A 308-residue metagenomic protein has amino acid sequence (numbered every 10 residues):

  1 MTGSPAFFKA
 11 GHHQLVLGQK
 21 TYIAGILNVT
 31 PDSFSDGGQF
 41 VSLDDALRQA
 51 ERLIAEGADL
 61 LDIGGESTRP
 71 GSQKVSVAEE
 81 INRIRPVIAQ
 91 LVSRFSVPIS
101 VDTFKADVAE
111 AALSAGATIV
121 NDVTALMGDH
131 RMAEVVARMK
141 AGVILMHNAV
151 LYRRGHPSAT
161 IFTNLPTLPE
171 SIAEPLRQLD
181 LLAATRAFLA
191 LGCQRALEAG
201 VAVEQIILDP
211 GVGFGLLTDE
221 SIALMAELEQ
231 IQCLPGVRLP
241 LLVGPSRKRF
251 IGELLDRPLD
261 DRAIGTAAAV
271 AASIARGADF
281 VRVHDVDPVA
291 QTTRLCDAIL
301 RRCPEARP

Functional and structural regions predicted by a protein language model:
T2-G3, A10, G18, S35-D44 (+8 more regions): Active-site-adjacent loop and "lid" segments of alpha/beta metabolic enzymes
R48-G64, R276: Catalytic domains of carbohydrate-active enzymes, especially glycoside hydrolases
